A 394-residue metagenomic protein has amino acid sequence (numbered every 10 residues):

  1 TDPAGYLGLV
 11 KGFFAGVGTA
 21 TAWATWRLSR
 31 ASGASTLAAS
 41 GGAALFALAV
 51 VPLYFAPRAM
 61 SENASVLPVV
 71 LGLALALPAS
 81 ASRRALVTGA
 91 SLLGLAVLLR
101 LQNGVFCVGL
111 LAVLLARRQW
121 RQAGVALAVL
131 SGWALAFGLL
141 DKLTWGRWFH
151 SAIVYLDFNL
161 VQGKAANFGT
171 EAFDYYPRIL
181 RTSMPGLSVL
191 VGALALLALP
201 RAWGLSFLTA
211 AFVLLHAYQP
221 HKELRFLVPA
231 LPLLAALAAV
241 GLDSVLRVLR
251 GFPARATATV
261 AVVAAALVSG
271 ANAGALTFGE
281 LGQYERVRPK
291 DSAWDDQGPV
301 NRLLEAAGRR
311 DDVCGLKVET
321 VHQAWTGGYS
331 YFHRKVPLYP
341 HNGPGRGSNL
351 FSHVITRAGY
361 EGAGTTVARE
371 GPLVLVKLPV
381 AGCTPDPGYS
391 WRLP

Functional and structural regions predicted by a protein language model:
T1-F13, T36, T182: Juxtamembrane segments of multi-pass membrane glycosylation machinery that transfer sugars from lipid-linked donors
G12-G33, L71: Transmembrane-helix motifs of polytopic, lipid-linked glycan transferases
R30-G33, G72-L86, A96: Membrane-interface transmembrane helices that cradle and orient dolichyl/undecaprenyl
L37, L130-L135, A198, A202 (+3 more regions): Signature aromatic-anchored transmembrane alpha helix within multi-pass, membrane-resident enzymes that catalyze glycan
A39-V50, A74, L93-V97: Short helix- or helix-capping micro-motifs that position conserved polar/aromatic residues at function-defining sites
Y54-A64: Short acidic/glycine- and proline-prone juxtamembrane loop motifs at membrane-interface regions of multi-pass membrane
V97, N103-T170, D174-Y175, I179-L190 (+3 more regions): Membrane-lumen/periplasm interface segments of specific transmembrane helices in polyprenyl phosphate-linked
T257-H353, A358, P372, P385-P394: Membrane-embedded, lumen/periplasm-facing catalytic core of multi-pass transferases that use lipid-linked donors
